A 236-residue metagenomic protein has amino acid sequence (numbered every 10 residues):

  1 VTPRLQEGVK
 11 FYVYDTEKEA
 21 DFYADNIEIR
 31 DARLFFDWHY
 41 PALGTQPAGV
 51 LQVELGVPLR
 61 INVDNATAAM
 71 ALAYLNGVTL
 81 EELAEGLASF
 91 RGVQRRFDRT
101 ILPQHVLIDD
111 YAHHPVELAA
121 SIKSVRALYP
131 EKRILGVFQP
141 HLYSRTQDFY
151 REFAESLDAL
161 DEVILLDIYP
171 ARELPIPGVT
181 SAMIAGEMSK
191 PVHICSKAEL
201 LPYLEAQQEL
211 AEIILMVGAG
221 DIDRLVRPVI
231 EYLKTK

Functional and structural regions predicted by a protein language model:
V1-E7, L118-A119, R145, R151: Flexible active-site lid/hinge loop adjacent to a nucleotide/diphosphate and Mg2+-phosphate binding pocket
V1-R4, Y23, T146-Q147, L174-P175 (+1 more regions): Short glycine-/acidic-enriched loop or helix-start segments at secondary-structure transitions that form or flank
V1-V106, A182-G186, Q207: Acidic, Mg2+-coordinating active-site environments of NTP-dependent enzymes
G8-V9, L160-D161, A211: Short, well-ordered alpha-helix to beta-strand connector turns
V93, K123-K190: Active-site beta-alpha connecting loops in nucleotide-dependent enzymes
D109-L118, H141-D148: Active-site glycine- and acidic-residue-rich loops that bind and position anionic ligands or nucleotide-like cofactors
P191-A198: Short acidic-hydrophobic, aromatic-tinged amphipathic segments that line or gate anion-handling sites
E199-Y232, K236: A glycine-rich beta-strand to alpha-helix segment that forms a phosphate/ribose-binding loop at ligand/cofactor sites
